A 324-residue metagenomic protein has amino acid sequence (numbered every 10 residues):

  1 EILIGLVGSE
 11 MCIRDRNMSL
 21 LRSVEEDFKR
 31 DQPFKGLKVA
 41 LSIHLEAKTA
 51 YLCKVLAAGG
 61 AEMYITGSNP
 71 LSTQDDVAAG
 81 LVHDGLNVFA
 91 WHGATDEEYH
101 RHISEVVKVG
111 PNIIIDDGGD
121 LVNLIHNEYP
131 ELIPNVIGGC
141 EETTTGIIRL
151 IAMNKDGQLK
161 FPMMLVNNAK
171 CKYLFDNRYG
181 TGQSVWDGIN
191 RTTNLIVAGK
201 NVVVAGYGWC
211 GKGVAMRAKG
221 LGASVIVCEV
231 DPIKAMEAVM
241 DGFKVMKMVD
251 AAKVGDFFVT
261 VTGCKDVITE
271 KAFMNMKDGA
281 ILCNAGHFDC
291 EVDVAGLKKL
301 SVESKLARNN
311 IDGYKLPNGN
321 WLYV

Functional and structural regions predicted by a protein language model:
E1-V7: Single conserved hydrophobic/aromatic residue that forms the stacking wall/gate of nucleotide- or nucleobase-binding
L6, V107-K108, V197, V249-G255 (+1 more regions): A short, aliphatic-rich alpha-helical micro-motif
G8-F34, I65-K200: Glycine/serine-rich phosphate-binding loop and adjoining beta1-alpha1 elements at the start of nucleotide-handling
E26, A57, V122-N123, E128-L132 (+2 more regions): Rossmann-fold NAD(P) dinucleotide-binding segment
L41-T49, N69-T73, G119-L121, W209-C210: Gly/Ser/Thr-rich loops at beta-strand to alpha-helix junctions that form or flank small-molecule/cofactor-binding
S42, D117, V259-T262, A285: Short, well-ordered coil/turn residues at beta-beta hairpins and beta-strand->alpha-helix junctions within
I43-A61, D176, G180-V254, T260-K265: Glycine-rich phosphate/diphosphate-binding loop of Rossmann-like nucleotide-binding domains
G67, I114, P130-T144, M274-K315: ADP-ribose/adenylate-binding Rossmann-like module
